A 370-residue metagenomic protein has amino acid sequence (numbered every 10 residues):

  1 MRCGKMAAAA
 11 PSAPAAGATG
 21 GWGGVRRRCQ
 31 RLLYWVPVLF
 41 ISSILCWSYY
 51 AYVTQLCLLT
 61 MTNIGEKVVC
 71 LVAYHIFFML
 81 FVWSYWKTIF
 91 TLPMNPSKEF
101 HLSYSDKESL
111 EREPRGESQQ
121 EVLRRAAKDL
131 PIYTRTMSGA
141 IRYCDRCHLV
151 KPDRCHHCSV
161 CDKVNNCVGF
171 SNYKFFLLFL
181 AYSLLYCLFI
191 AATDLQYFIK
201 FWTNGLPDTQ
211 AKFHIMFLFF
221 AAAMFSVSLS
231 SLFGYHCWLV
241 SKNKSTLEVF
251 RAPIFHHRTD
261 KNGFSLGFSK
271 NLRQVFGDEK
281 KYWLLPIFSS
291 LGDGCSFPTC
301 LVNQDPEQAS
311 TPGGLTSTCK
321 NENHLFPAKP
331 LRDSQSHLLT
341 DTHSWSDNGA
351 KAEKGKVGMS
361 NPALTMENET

Functional and structural regions predicted by a protein language model:
M1-T370: Membrane-associated feature with strongest affinity for ZDHHC
